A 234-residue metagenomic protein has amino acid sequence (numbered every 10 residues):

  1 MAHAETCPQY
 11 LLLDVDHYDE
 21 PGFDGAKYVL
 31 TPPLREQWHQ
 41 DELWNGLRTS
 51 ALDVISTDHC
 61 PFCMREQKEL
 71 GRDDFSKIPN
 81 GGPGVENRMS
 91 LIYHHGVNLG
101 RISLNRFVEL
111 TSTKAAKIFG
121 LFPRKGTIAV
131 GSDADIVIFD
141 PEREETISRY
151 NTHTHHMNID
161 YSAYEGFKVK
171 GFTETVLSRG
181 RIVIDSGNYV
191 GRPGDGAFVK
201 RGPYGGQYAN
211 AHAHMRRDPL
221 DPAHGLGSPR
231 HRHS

Functional and structural regions predicted by a protein language model:
M1-I55, C60-C63, G71-D73: Histidine/acidic residue-rich metal-binding segments in metalloenzymes
G22-Y28, V54, P61-P141: His/Asp/Glu-enriched, well-ordered alpha-helical/loop segment that forms or immediately abuts the divalent-metal
Y28-W38, I78-P83, Y161-K168: A short acidic, glycine-rich active-site loop that binds or catalyzes chemistry on phosphate/adenosine moieties
L47, R88-S90, R106-T111, A115 (+2 more regions): Active-site "cap" helix and flanking loop/linker of ATP-utilizing ligase/carboxylase catalytic domains
R48, I184, R230-H233: Non-catalytic terminal extensions that flank enzyme cores
E69-D74, N80, V130-V199: C-terminal cap of metal-dependent C-N hydrolases
Y204-S234: Eukaryotic N-terminal low-complexity, Ser/Thr- and Lys/Arg-rich leader segments that predominantly function as
